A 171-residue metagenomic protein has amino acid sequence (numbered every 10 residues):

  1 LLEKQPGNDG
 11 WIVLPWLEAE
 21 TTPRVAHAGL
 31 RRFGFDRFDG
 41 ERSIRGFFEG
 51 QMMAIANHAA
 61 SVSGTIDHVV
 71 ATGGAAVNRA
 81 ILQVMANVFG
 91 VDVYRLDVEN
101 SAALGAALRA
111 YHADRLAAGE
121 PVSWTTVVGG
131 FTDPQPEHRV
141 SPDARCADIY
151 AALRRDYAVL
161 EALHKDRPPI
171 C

Functional and structural regions predicted by a protein language model:
L1-C171: Glycine/Thr-rich phosphate-binding loops that ligate phosphate moieties of nucleotide and other phosphorylated ligands
